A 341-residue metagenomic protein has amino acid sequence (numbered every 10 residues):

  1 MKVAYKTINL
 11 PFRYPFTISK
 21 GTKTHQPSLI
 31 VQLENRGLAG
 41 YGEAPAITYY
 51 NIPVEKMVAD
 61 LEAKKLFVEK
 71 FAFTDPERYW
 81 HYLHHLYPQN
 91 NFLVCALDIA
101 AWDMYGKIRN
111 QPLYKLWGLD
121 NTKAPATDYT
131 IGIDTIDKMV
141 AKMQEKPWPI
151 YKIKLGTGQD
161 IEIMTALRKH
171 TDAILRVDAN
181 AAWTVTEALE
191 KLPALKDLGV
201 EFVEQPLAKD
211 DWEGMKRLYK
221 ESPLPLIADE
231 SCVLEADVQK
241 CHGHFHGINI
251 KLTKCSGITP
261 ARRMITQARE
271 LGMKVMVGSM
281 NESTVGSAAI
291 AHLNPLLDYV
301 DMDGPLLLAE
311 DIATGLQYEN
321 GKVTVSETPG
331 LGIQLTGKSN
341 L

Functional and structural regions predicted by a protein language model:
M1-F12, S28, R36, G278-L341: Flexible C-terminal active-site loop/helix
L10-T17, G199: Short Pro/Gly-enriched beta-strand edge/turn motifs at strand-loop
S19-K23: Short Gly/Pro-enriched turn/cap motifs at secondary-structure boundaries
V31, G37, L97, N110 (+6 more regions): Conserved, mostly hydrophobic/aromatic
L33-E34, A39-I108: Metal- or metallocofactor-binding catalytic centers and their adjacent structured scaffolds across diverse enzyme
G40-G42, P125-I131, P149-I153, L175-A179 (+5 more regions): Hydrophobic faces of well-ordered beta-strands that scaffold small-molecule active sites in alpha/beta enzyme cores
K115-S222: Metal-dependent enolase-superfamily TIM-barrel catalytic cores that perform enediolate-based chemistry
D210-M215, Y219-M302: Catalytic alpha/beta core domains of metabolic enzymes, predominantly
